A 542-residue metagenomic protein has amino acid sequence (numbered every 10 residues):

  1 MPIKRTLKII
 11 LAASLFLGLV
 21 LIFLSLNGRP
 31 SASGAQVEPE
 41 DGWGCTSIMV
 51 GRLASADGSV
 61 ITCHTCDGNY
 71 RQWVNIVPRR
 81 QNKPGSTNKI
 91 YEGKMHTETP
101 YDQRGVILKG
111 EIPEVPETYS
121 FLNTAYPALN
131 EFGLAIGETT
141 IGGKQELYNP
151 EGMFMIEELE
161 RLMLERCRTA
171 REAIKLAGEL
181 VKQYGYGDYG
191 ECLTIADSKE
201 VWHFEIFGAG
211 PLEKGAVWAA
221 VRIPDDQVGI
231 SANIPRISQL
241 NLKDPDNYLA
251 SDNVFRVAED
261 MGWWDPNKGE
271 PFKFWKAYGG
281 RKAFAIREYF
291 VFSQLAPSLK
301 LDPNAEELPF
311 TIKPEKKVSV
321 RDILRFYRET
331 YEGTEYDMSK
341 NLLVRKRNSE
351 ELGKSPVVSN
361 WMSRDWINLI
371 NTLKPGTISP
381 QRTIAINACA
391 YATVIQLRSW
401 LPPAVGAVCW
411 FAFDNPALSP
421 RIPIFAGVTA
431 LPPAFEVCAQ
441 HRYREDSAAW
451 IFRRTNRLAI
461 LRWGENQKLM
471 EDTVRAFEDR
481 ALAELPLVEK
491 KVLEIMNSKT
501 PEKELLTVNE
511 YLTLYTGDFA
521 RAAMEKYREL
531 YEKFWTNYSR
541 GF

Functional and structural regions predicted by a protein language model:
P2-S14: N-terminal Sec-pathway targeting helices
G18-Q36: Bacterial Sec-dependent signal peptides at the C-terminal "C-region" and cleavage site
G34-I156, L176-R321: A contiguous strand-loop segment
E160-R166: Short, well-ordered beta-strand elements within core beta-sheets of diverse protein domains
R166-I174: Short, charged, surface-exposed loops that flank catalytic or proteolytic processing sites
E259-V405: Glycine-rich, aromatic-lined ligand/substrate-binding cores of catalytic and carbohydrate-binding domains
P356-L493: Substrate-recognition/cap regions that form aromatic- and gly/pro-loop-enriched pockets for small-molecule ligands
V474-F542: Histidine-centered catalytic/metal-binding microenvironments
